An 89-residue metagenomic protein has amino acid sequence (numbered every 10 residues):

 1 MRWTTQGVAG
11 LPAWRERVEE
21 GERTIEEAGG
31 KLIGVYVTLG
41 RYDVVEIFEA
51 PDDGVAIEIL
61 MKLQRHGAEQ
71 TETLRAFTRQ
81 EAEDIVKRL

Functional and structural regions predicted by a protein language model:
M1-E27, K31, Y42, F77 (+1 more regions): Short S/T/G/P-rich N-terminal loop/turn motif that feeds into the first structured element of a domain
M1-R2, Y36-I59: Short, well-ordered beta-strand segments in beta-rich or mixed alpha/beta enzyme and ligand-binding folds
P12, E46-I47, T73: Short N-terminal micro-motifs specific to bacterial/archaeal maturation and metal-cluster initiation sites
G29-V35, T71-T73: A short linear hydrophobic-aromatic micro-motif
A50-F77: An amphipathic, aromatic/His-enriched active-site/gating alpha helix that lines ligand/cofactor pockets
